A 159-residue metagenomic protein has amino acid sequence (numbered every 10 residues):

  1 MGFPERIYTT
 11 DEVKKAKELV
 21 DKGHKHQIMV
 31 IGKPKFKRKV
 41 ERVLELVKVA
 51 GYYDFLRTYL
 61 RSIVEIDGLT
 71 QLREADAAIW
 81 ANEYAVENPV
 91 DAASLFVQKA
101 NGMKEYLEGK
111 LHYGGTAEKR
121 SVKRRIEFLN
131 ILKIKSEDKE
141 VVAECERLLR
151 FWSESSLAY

Functional and structural regions predicted by a protein language model:
M1-D11, Y106: Intrinsic-disorder-driven secretion/translocation and chaperone-binding regions of pathogen effectors and toxins
G2, E12-A77, N130-L132: Auxiliary, metal-adjacent structural segments of Zn-dependent hydrolase domains
P34-R38, V90-D91, H112-T116: Soluble non-cytosolic domains of exported or imported proteins
E65, V86-E87, N101-G102: Short, solvent-exposed loop/turn segments at secondary-structure junctions
W80-F96: Short pre-active-site segment immediately N-terminal to the catalytic Zn-binding motif
S94-L107: Active-site recognition of the HExxH zinc-binding catalytic motif
Y113-L148: Post-HExxH zinc-binding segment in Zn-dependent metallohydrolases
S153-Y159: Amphipathic alpha-helical coiled-coil segments
